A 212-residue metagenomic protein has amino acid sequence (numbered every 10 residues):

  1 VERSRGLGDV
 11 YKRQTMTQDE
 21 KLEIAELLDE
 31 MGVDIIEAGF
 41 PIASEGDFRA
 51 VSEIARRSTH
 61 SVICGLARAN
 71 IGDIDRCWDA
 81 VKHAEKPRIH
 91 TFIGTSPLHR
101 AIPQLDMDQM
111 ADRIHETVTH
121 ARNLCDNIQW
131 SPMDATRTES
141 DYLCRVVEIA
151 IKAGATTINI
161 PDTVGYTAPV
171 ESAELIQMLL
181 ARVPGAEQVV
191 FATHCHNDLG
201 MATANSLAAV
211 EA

Functional and structural regions predicted by a protein language model:
V1-L7, Y11: Single conserved hydrophobic/aromatic residue that forms the stacking wall/gate of nucleotide- or nucleobase-binding
R5, F40, G65-A69, T91-I93 (+3 more regions): A cross-domain feature marking catalytic cores of carbohydrate-active enzymes and several ubiquitous metabolic/repair
D9, I63-L66, A155-I158: Domain-level signal for soluble alpha/beta catalytic cores
M16-V33, V51-R57, I71-E187, N205-L207 (+1 more regions): Alpha/beta enzyme core
I35, S58-A67: Active-site cofactor/substrate anionic-group-binding motifs, chiefly glycine- and Lys/Arg-rich phosphate-binding loops
A43: Anionic-ligand anchoring segments at beta-strand to alpha-helix junctions in alpha/beta enzyme folds, i.e., glycine
A181, G185-G200: Catalytic-site beta-strand/loop segments enriched in glycine and acidic/polar residues
H194-A212: Thiamine diphosphate
